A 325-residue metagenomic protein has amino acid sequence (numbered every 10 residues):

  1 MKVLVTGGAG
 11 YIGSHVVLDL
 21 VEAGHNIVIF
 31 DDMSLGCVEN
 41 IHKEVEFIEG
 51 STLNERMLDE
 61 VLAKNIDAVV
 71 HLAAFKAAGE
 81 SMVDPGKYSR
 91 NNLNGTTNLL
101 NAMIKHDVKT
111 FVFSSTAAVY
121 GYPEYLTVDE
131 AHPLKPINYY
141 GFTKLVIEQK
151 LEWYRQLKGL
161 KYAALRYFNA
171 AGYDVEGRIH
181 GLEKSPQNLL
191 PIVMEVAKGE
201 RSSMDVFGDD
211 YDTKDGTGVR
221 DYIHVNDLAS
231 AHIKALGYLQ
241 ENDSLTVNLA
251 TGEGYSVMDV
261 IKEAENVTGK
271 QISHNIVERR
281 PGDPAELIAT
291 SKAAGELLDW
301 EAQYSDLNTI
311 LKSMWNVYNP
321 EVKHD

Functional and structural regions predicted by a protein language model:
M1-Y173: N-terminal Rossmann-like NAD(P)+-binding domain of SDR-like oxidoreductases, especially those catalyzing
I41, L62, L182-P186, E253 (+2 more regions): Residue-level signature of the cytosolic catalytic core of signaling kinases
E46, E124-Y125, P133, Y139 (+5 more regions): Short capping/connector residues at structural and topological boundaries
S89, I137-L145, I179-P191, D221-Y222: Short-chain dehydrogenase/reductase
L160, E176, D205-V206: Oxidoreductase cofactor-interface core, primarily capturing Rossmann-like NAD(P)-dependent enzymes
V175-R178, T217-G218: Short acidic, glycine/proline-rich loop/turn micro-motifs
L190-D325: C-terminal substrate-binding subdomain of Rossmann-fold SDR/epimerase-dehydratase oxidoreductases
